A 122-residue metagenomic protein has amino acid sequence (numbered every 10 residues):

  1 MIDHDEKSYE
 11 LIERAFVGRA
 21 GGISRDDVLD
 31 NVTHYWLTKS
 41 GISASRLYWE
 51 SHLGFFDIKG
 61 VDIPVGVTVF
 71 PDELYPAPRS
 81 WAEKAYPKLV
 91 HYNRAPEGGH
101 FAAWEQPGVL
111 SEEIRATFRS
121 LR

Functional and structural regions predicted by a protein language model:
M1-R122: C-terminal subdomain of alpha/beta-hydrolase-fold enzymes, centered on the catalytic histidine and its supporting
